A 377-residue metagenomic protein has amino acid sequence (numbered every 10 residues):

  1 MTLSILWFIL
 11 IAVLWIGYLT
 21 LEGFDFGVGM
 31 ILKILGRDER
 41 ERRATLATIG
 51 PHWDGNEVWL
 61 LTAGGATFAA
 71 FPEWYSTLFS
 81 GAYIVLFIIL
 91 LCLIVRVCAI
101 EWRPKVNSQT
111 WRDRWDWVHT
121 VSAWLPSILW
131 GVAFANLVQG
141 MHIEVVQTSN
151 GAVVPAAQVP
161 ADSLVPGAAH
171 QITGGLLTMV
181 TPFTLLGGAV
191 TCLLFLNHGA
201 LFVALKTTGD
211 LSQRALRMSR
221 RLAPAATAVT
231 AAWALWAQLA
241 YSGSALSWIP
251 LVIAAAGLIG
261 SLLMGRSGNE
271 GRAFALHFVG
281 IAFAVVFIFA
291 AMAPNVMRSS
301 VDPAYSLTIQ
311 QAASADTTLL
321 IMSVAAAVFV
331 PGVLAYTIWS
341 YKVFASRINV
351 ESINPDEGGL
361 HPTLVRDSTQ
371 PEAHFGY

Functional and structural regions predicted by a protein language model:
M1-G55, L61-G64: N-terminal signal-anchor module of multipass membrane proteins
W7-Y18, F79-L93, T120, T178-L194 (+1 more regions): Alpha-helical transmembrane segments
L32-T45, A70-T77, V97-V118, L205-A215 (+2 more regions): Membrane-interfacial helix termini and the short, flexible loops that connect transmembrane helices in multi-pass
H52-S127, G131, L137-E144, Y241-A245: Membrane-interface helix-loop-helix modules in multi-pass inner-membrane proteins
T77-C92, R217, R221-E270, A275-L276: Transmembrane helix-loop-helix
S122-Q139, A275-A291: Hydrophobic alpha-helical membrane-insertion segments
W124-L201, L205-L211: Long hydrophobic alpha-helical segments that form multi-pass transmembrane helix bundles in integral membrane proteins
S299-I321: Short, membrane-exposed interhelical loops at transmembrane-helix boundaries
